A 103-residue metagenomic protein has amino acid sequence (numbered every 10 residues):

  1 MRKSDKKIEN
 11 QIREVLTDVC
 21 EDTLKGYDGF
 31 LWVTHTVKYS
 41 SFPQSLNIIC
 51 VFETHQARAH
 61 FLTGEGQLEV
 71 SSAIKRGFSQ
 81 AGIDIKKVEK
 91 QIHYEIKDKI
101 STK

Functional and structural regions predicted by a protein language model:
M1-D18: N-terminal presequence-like segments and adjacent domain-start helices
R2, K6, K38, G64 (+1 more regions): Short, charged/polar micro-motifs that form catalytic or ligand-binding hotspots
R13-L16, K25, T63-G64, I100-K103: N-terminal targeting leaders
C20-W32, A81-K87: Short secondary-structure junctions
Y27-E53, H93: Short edge beta-strands and adjacent turn/loop segments
I49-L68: A short interface-forming secondary-structure element
T63-D84: Charged, amphipathic alpha-helical segments and their flanking helix caps
D84-K103: Polar/charged, Gly/Pro-rich intrinsically disordered segments
